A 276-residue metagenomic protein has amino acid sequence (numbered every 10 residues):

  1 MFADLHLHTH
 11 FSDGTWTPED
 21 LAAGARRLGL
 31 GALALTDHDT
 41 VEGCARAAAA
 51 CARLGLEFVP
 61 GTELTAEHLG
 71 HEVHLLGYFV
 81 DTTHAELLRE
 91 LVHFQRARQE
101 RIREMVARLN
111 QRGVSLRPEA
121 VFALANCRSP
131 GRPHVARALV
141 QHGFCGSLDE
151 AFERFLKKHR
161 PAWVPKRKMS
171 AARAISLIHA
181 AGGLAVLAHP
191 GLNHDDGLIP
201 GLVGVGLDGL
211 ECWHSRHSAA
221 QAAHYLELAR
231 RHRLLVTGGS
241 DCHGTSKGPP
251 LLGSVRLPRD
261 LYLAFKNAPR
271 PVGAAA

Functional and structural regions predicted by a protein language model:
M1-H71, R154-K158, W163, R173-A188 (+4 more regions): An N-terminally biased module of ancient metal coordination in phosphate/nucleic-acid-related enzymes
T9, G131, P258: Residue-level signal for threonine
A50-P200, L261-A276: Extended substrate/RNA-proximal surfaces in nucleic-acid metabolism proteins
E86, K247-G248: A short acidic, helix-capping loop that chelates divalent metal ions and anchors anionic groups
P250-L261: Conserved, well-ordered active-site substructure
